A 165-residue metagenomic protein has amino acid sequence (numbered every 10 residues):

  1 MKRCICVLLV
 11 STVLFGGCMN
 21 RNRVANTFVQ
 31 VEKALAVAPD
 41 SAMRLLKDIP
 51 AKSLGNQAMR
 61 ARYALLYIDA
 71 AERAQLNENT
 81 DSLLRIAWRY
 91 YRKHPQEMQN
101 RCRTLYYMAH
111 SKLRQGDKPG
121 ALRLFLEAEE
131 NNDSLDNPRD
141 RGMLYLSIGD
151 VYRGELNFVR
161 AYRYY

Functional and structural regions predicted by a protein language model:
I5-V13, G17-Y165: A "functional boundary" signal
